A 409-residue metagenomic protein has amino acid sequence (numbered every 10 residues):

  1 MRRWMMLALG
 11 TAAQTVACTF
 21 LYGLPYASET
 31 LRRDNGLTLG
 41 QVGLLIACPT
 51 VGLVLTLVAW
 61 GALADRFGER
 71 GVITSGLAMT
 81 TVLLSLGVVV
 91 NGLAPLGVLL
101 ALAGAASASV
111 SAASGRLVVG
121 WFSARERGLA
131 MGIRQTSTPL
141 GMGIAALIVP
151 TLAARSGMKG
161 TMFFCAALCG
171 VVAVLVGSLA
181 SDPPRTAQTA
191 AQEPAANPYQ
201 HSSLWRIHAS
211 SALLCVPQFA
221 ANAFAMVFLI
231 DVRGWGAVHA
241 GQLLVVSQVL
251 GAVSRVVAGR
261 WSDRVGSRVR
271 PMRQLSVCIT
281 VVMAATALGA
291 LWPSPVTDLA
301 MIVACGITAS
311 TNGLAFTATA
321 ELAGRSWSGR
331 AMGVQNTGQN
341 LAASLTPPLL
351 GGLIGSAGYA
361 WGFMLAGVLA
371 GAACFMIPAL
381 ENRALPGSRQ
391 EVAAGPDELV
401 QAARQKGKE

Functional and structural regions predicted by a protein language model:
Y22, T50-V58, M142-G143, Q248-A252 (+2 more regions): Residue-level signature of mid-helix packing/kink "hotspots" within the transmembrane helices of 12-pass Major
L24-P25, S203-Q248, A252: Extracytoplasmic gate region of multi-pass secondary transporters
L55-N91: Conserved MFS/SLC helix-loop-helix module at the cytosolic interface between two early adjacent transmembrane helices
T56-G68, R255-S267, I354: Helix-to-loop junctions at the C-terminal end of transmembrane segments in multipass secondary transporters
R66-G76, R264-V277: Cytoplasmic membrane-interface "Motif A"-like loop-to-helix N-cap segments of 12-TM Major Facilitator Superfamily
L99-T138: Cytoplasmic helix-loop-helix junction between adjacent transmembrane helices in 12-TM secondary transporters
I133-A180: Helix-loop-helix hairpin linking two adjacent transmembrane segments in secondary transporters
R268-A315: C-terminal transmembrane helical hairpin of 12-TM major facilitator-type secondary transporters
